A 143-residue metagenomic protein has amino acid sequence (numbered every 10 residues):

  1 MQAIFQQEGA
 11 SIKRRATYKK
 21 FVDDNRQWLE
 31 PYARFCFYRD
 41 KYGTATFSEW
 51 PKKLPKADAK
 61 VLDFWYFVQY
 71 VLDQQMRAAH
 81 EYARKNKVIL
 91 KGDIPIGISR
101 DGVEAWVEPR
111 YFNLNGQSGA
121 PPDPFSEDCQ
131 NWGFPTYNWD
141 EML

Functional and structural regions predicted by a protein language model:
M1-D73, G97-L143: Alpha-amylase-like alpha-glycosidases and glucanotransferases acting on alpha-linked glucans and related
M76-R84: Surface-exposed amphipathic alpha-helices with a cationic face
N86-V88: Short, well-ordered coil/turn segments that N-cap beta-strands
L90-G92: Hydrophobic faces of well-ordered beta-strands that scaffold small-molecule active sites in alpha/beta enzyme cores
